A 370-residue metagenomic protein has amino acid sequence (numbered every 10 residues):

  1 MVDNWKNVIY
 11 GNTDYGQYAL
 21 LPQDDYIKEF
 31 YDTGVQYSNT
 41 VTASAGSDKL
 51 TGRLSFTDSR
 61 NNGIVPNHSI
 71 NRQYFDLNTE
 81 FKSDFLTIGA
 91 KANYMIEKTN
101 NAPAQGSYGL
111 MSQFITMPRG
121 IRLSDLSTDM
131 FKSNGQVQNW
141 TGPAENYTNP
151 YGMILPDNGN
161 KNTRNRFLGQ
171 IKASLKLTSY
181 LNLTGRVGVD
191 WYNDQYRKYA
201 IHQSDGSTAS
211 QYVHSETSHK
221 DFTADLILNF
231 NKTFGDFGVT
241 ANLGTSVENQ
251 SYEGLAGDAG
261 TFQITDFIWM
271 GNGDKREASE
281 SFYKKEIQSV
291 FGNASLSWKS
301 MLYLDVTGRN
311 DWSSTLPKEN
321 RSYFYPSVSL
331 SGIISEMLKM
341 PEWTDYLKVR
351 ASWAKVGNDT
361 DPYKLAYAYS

Functional and structural regions predicted by a protein language model:
M1-D24, T33, G63-I70, Y74-R166 (+3 more regions): Surface-exposed loop/interface segments of Gram-negative outer-membrane beta-barrel transport/assembly proteins
F30-Y31, S38-R60, I64, D76-K82 (+2 more regions): Predominantly transmembrane beta-strands of Gram-negative outer membrane beta-barrel pores used for transport
V35, N39-A45, Q288-W298: Structured alpha-helical segments in the cores of large, soluble enzyme domains
V41, F75-L77, G169-I171, L226-L228 (+3 more regions): Membrane-embedded beta-strands of outer-membrane beta-barrel proteins, especially the hydrophobic/small aromatic
S44-D48, E80-D84, S174-K176, Y180-N182 (+3 more regions): Structural signature of outer-membrane beta-barrel channels/translocons
F56-N62, L304-S313, I334, W353: Transmembrane beta-strand segments that form the barrel wall of outer-membrane beta-barrel proteins
G169-L175, V189: Alpha-helical support elements that line or immediately flank enzyme active sites and cofactor-binding pockets
K318-S322: Short glycine/threonine-rich loop-to-helix capping motif typified by GTGT followed within a few residues by an Asp-Pro
